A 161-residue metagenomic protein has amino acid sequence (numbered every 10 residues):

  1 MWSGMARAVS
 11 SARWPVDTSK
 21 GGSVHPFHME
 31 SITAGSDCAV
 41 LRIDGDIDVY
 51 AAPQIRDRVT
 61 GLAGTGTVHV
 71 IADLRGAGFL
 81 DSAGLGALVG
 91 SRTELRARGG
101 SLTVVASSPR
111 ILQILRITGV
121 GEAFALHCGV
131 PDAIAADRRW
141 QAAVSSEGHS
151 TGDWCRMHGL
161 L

Functional and structural regions predicted by a protein language model:
M1-A77, G90-L161: STAS-like cytosolic regulatory interaction modules
F79-D81: Short, solvent-exposed loop/turn at the beta-strand->alpha-helix junction within individual leucine-rich repeat
